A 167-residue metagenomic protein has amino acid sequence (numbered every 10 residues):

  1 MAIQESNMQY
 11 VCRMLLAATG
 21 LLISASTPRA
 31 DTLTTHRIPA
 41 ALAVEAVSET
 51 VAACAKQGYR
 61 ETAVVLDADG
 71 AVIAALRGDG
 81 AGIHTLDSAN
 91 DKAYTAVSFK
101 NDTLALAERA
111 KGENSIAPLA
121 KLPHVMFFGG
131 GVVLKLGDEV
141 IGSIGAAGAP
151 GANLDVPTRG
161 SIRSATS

Functional and structural regions predicted by a protein language model:
M1-E5, T27: Glycine-centered signal
Q4-L15: Bacterial N-terminal signal peptides that target proteins for export
R13-A25: Bacterial N-terminal signal peptides
R29-S167: Flexible, solvent-exposed loop/hinge segments and secondary-structure transition points
